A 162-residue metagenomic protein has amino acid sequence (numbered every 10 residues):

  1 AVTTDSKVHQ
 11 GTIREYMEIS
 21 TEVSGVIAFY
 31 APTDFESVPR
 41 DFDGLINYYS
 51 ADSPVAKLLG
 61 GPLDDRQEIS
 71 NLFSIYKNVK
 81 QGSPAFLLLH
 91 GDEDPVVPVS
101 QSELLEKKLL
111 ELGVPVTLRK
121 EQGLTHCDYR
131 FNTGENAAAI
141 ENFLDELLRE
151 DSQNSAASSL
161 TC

Functional and structural regions predicted by a protein language model:
A1-F42: Primarily recognizes the serine-hydrolase "nucleophile elbow" in alpha/beta-hydrolase and SGNH/GDSL folds
T3-T4, P39-N78: Mobile cap/lid helix-loop segments that gate and shape the active-site cleft of serine hydrolases
I27-Y30, L89, E121-Q122: Alpha/beta-hydrolase-fold catalytic nucleophile elbow
P32, D92-D94, G123-T125: Acidic beta-to-alpha connecting loop that harbors the catalytic carboxylate
G82, L87-H90, D94: Short beta-strand/loop motif that positions the catalytic acidic residue of the alpha/beta-hydrolase fold
P95-L104: Conserved alpha/beta-hydrolase "acid-adjacent" motif
L124-T133: Catalytic histidine-centered segment of alpha/beta-hydrolase-like enzymes
T133-C162: Catalytic active-site module of serine/aspartate enzymes centered on a nucleophile-bearing elbow/loop
